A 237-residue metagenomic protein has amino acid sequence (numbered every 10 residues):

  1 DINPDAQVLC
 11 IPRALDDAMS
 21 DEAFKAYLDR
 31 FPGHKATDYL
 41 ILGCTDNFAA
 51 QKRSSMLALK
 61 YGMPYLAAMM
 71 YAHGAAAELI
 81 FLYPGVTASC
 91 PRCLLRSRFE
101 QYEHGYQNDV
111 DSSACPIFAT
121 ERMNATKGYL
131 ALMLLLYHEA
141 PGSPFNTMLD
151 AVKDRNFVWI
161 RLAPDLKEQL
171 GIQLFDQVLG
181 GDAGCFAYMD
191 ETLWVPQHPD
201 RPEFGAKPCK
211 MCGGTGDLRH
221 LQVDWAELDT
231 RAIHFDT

Functional and structural regions predicted by a protein language model:
D1-L9: Glycine-rich phosphate-binding loop and adjoining beta1-alpha1-beta2 segment of Rossmann-like nucleotide-binding folds
C10-A14, I41-G43: Extended hydrophobic secondary-structure segments that form protein cores and membrane-embedded regions
P12-A26: Conserved SAM/SAH-binding loop
A26-L40, C44-T237: Glycine-rich phosphate/adenylate-binding loop
